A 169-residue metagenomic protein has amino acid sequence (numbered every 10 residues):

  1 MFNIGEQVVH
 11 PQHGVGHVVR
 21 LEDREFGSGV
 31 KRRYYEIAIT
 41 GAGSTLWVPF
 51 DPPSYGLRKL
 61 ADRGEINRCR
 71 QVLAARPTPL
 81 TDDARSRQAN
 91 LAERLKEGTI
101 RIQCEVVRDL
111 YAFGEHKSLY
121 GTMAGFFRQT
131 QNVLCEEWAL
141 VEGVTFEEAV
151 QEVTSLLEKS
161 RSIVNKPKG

Functional and structural regions predicted by a protein language model:
M1-G56: A positional/architectural concept
D51-G169: Charge/polar-rich, low-complexity and marginally structured segments
